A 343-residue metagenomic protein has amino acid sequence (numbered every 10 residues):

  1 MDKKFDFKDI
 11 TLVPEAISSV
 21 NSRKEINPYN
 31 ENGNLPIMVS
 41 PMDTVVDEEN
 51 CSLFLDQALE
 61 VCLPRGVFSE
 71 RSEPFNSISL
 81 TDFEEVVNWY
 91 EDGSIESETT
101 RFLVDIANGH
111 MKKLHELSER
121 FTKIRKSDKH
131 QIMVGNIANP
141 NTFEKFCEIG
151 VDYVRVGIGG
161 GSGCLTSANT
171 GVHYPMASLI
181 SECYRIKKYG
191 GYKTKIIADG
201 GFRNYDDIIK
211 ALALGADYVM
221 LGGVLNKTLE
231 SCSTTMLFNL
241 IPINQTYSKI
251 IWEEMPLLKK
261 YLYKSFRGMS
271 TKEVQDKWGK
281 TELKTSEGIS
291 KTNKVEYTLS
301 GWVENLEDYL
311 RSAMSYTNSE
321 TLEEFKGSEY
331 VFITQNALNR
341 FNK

Functional and structural regions predicted by a protein language model:
M1-K195, G223-L225: Active-site entrance/lid segments in N-terminal catalytic domains of soluble metabolic enzymes
M1-S18, I149, G171-A198, F202-K343: Alpha/beta catalytic cores of nucleotide-metabolism and tRNA/nucleoside-modifying enzymes
